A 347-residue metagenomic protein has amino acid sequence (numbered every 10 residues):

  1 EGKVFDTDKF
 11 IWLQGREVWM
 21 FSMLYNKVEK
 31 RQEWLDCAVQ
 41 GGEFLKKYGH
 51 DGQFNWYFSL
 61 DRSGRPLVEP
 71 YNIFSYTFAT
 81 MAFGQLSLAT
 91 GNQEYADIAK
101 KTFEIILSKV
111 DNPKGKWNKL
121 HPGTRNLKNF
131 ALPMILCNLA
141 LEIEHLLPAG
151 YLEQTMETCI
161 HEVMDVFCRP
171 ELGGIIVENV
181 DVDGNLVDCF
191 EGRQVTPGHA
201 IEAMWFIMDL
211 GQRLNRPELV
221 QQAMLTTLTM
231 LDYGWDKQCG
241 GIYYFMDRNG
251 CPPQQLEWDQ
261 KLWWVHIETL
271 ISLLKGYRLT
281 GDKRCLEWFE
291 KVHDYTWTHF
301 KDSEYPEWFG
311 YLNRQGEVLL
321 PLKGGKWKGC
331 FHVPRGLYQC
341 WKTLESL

Functional and structural regions predicted by a protein language model:
E1-L347: Glycan-recognition and catalytic cores of secretory/periplasmic carbohydrate-active enzymes
